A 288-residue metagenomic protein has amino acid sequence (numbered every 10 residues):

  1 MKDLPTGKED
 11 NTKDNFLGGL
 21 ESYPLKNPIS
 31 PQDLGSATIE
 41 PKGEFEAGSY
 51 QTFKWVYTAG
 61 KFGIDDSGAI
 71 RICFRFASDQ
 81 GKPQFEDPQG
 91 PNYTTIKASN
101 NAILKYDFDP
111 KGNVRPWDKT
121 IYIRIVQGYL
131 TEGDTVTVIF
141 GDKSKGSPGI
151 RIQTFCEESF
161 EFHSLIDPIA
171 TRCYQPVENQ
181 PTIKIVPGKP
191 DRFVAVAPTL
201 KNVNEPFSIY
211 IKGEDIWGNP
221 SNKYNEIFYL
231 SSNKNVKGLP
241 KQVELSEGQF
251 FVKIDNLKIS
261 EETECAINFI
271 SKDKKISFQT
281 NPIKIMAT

Functional and structural regions predicted by a protein language model:
M1-N202, S208, I216-G218: Ser/Thr/Pro/Gly-rich, low-complexity intrinsically disordered stalk/linker tracts of secreted and surface-exposed
T137-I139, F251-N256: Exposed aromatic-hydrophobic patches
Q175-I183, K274-A287: Edge beta-strands of extracellular beta-sandwich domains
N202-F228, C265-F269, T288: Beta-strand-rich structural segments
I227-Q242: Short amphipathic beta-strand segments in non-cytosolic proteins
Q242-Q249: Short, acidic Ser/Thr/Gly-rich low-complexity loop/linker segments typical of extracellular and cell-surface proteins
